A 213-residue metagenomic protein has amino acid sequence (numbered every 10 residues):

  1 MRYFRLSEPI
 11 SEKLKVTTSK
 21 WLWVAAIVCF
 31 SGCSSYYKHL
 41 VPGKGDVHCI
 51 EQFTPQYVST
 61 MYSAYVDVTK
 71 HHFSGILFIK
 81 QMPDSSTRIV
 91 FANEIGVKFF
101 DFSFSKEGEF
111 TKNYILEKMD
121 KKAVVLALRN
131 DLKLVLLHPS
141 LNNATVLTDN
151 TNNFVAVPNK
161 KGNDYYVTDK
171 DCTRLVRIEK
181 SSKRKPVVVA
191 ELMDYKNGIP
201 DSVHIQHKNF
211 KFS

Functional and structural regions predicted by a protein language model:
S11-A26: Short, basic, low-complexity termini and linkers enriched in Ser/Thr/Gly/Pro that act as targeting/leader peptides
C29-G32: C-terminal motif of bacterial Sec signal peptides marking the signal peptidase cleavage site
S34-Y37: Bacterial signal peptide processing site
F53-R88: Post-signal-peptide N-terminal segment of Sec-exported extracytoplasmic proteins
G75-K80, F102, A190-D194: Hydrophobic/aromatic beta-strand elements that line small-molecule binding cavities or substrate pockets in beta-rich
T87-F100, F104, F110: Membrane-embedded segments
F110-N142: Acidic/charged, solvent-exposed loop-and-adjacent secondary-structure segments enriched in E/D, K/R, S/T, and G/P
N152-S213: Gly/Pro-enriched, hydrophobic low-complexity segments that function as extracytoplasmic propeptides/linkers
